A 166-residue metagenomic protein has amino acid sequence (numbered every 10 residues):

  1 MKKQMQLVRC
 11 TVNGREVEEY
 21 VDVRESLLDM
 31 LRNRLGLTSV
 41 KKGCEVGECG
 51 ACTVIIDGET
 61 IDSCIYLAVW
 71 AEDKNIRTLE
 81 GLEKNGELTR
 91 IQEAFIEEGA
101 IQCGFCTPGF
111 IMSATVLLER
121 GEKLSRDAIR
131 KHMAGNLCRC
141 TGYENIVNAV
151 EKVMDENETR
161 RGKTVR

Functional and structural regions predicted by a protein language model:
M1-R166: Signature of N-terminal electron-transfer/Fe-S-associated modules in redox systems
